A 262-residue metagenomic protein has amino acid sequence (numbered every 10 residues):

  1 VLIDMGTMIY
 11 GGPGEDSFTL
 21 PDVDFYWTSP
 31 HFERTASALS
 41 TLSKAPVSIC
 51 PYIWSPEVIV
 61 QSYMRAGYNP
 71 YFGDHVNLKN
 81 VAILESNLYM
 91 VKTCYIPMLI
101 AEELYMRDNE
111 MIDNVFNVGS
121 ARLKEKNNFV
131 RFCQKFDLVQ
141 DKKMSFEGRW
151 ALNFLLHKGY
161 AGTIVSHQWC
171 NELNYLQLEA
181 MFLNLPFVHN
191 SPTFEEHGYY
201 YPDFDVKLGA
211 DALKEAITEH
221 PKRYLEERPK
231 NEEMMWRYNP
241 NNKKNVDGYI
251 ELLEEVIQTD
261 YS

Functional and structural regions predicted by a protein language model:
V1-I59: Active-site-proximal region of nucleotide-activated glycan assembly enzymes, centered on histidine/acidic-rich loops
M5-Y10, H31-R34, S86-M90, S120-K124 (+2 more regions): Short, solvent-exposed loop/turn segments at secondary-structure junctions
E33-S145: Conserved catalytic-core segment of nucleotide-activated headgroup transferases in glycan assembly
T93-L104, A210, K214, K243-E251: Well-ordered, non-membrane alpha-helical segments in soluble/globular domains
R122-L183: Donor nucleotide-activated moiety binding/catalytic core segment of transferases that use nucleotide-activated donors
G159-P240: Catalytic binding pocket for nucleotide-activated donors in carbohydrate/polymer assembly enzymes
R237-S262: C-terminal alpha-helical cap of glycosyltransferases
